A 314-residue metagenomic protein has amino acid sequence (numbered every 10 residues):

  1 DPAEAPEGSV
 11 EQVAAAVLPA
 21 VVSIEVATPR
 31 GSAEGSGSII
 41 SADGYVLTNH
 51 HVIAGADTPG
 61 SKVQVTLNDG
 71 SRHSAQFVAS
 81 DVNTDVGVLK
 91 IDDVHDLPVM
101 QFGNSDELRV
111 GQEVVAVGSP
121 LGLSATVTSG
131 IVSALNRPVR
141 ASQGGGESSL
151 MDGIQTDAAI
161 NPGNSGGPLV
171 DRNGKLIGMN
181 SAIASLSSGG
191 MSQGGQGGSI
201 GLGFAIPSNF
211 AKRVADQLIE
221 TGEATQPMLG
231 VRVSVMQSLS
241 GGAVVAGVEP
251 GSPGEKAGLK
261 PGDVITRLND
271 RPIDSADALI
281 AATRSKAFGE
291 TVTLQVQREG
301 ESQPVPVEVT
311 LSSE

Functional and structural regions predicted by a protein language model:
D1-V21, V26, G190, G197 (+3 more regions): N-terminal targeting leaders that route proteins to membranes or the secretory/organellar pathways
E4-V10, E25-D43, R72-S74, P98-Q101 (+3 more regions): A conserved glycine-rich beta-strand in the N-terminal activation segment of trypsin-fold
P19-I24, G37, G44, T48 (+16 more regions): Terminal peptide-recognition signature
I24, S61-N68, A116, V292-V296: Short conserved beta-strand and strand-loop elements enriched in small hydrophobics with frequent Asp/Gly
R30-G35, V52-S61, L97, V117-G130 (+3 more regions): Active-site loop architecture of trypsin-fold serine endopeptidases
A42-D43, N49-V82, V94-D96: Catalytic-histidine neighborhood of serine endopeptidases, predominantly the chymotrypsin-like S1/PA family
Q76, H95-S124, I206, D216 (+1 more regions): Active-site substrate-binding loop(s) of clan PA
R213, Q217-A282, E290-T291, Q297-E314: PDZ/PDZ-like groove recognition
